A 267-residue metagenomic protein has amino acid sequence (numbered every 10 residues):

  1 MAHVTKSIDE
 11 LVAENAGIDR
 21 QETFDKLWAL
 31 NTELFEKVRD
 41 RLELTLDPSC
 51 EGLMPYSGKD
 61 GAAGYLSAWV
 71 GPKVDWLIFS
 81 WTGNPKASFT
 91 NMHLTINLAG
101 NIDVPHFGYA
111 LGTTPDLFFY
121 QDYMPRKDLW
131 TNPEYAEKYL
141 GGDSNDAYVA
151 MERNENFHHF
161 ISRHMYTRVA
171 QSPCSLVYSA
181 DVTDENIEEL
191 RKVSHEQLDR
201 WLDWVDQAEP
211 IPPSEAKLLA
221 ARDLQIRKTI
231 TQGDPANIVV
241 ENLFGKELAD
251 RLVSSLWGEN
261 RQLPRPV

Functional and structural regions predicted by a protein language model:
A2-T95: Short Lys/Arg-enriched alpha/beta "domain-start" segment
H3, N15-I18, E22, K26 (+6 more regions): Alpha-helix boundary/N-cap detector
D9, D25-W28, T32, E36-R39 (+4 more regions): Generic detector of well-ordered alpha-helical segments enriched in charged/polar residues, highlighting helical
E14, I18, L30, K37 (+6 more regions): Surface-exposed polar/charged interaction patches
M54, A63, F107, F118-Q121 (+1 more regions): Intrinsically disordered, low-complexity segments enriched in small/polar residues
A68-R168: Internal, hydrophobic cores of structured domains that mediate oligomerization or house catalytic pockets within large
D122-G233: Mixed-charge (acidic/basic) macromolecular-recognition segments
A208, S214, L218, R222-Q262 (+1 more regions): Amphipathic alpha-helical packing elements
